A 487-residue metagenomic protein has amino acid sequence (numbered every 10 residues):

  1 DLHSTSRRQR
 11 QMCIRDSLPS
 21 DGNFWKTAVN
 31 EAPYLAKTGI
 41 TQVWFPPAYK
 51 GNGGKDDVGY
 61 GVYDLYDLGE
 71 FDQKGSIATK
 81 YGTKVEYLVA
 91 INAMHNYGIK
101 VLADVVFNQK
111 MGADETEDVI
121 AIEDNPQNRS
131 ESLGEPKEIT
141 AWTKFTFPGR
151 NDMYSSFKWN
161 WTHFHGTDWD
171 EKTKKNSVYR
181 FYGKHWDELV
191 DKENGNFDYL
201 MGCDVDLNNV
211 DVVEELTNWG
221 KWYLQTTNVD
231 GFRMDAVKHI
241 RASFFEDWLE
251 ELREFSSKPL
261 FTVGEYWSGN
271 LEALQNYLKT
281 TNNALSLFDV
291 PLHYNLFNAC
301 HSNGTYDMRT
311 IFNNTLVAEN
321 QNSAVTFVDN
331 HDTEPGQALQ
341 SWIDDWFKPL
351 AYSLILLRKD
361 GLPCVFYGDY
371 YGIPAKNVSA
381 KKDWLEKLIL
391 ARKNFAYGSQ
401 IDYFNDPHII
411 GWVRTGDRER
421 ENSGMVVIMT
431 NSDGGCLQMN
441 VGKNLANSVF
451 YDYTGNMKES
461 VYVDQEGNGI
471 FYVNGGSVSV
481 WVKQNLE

Functional and structural regions predicted by a protein language model:
D1-R10, I14: Single conserved hydrophobic/aromatic residue that forms the stacking wall/gate of nucleotide- or nucleobase-binding
R8, G51-E86: Active-site segment of extracytoplasmic enzymes that catalyze sulfate/phosphate-ester chemistry
R8-Q11, G22-N23, Y451: Insoluble glucan recognition modules
R15-K26, C203-V213: Active-site mouth loops of central-metabolism enzymes
F24, E86, F244-F245: Residues at alpha-helix caps and immediate loop-helix transition turns in enzyme cores, especially N- and C-cap
N30-Y34, I40, P47, G54-L68 (+7 more regions): Active-site-proximal helices and loops of the catalytic beta/alpha 8
S156-D211, Q225: Long, low-complexity, polar/charged, intrinsically disordered or flexibly structured peripheral segments
